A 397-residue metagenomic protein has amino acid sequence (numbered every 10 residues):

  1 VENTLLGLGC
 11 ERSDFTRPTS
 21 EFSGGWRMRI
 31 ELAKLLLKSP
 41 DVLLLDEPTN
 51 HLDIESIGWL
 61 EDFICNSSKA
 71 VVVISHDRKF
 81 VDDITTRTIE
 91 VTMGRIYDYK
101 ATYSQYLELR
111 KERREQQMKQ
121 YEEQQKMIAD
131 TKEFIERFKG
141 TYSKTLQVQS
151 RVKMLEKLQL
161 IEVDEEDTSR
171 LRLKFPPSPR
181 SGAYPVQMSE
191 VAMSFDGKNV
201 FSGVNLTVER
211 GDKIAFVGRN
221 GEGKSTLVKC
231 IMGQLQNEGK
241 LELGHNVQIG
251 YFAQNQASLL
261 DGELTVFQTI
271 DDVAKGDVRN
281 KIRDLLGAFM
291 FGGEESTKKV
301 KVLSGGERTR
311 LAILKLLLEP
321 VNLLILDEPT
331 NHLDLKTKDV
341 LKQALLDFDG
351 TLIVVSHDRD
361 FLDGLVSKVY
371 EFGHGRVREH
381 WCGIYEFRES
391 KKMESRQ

Functional and structural regions predicted by a protein language model:
V1, S150-Q159: Short amphipathic alpha-helical coiled-coil/interface segments
V1-Y121, R170, K174-Q397: ABC ATP-binding cassette signature C-motif
Q117-K139, K144-K153, S169, E389-Q397: ABC ATPase nucleotide-binding domains
K132, E156-Q159, V366: Short, amphipathic alpha-helical segments that act as regulatory/interfacial helices in nucleotide-processing proteins
K157-D167: Amphipathic alpha-helical coiled-coil segments
